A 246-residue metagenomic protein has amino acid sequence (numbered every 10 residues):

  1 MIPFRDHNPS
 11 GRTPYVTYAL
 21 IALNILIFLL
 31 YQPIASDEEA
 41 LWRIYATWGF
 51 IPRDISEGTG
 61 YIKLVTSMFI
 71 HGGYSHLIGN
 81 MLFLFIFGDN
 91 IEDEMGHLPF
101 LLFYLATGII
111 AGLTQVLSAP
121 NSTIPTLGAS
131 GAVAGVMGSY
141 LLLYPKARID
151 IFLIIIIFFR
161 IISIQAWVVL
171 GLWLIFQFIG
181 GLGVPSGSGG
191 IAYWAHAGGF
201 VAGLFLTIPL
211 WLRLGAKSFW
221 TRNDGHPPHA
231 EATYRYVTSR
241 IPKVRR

Functional and structural regions predicted by a protein language model:
M1-R246: A detector for small-residue-rich transmembrane helices and their helix-helix packing motifs
